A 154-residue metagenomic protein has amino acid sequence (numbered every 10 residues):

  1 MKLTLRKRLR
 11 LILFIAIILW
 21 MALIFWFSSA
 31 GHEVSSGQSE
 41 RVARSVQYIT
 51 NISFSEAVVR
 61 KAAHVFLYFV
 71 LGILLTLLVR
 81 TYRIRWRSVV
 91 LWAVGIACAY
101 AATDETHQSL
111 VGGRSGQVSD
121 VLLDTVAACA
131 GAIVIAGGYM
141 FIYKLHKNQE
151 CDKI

Functional and structural regions predicted by a protein language model:
M1-L5, H146-I154: Membrane-interfacial, low-structure loops and terminal tails that flank and connect transmembrane helices in multi-pass
K2-I73: "…centered on the first transmembrane helix and the immediately adjacent amphipathic helix/loop
K7-L11, I84-V94, Q117-V118: Membrane-helix interface segments
I12-W26, G95-A99, T103, V126 (+2 more regions): Lipid-exposed faces of alpha-helical membrane segments in multi-pass integral membrane proteins
Q47-N51, F141-C151: Membrane-proximal cytoplasmic C-terminal regulatory module of class A 7TM GPCRs
V65-T81, A128-I142: Membrane-interfacial alpha-helical segments at the cytosolic side of multi-pass membrane proteins
A102-T125: Interfacial helix-loop-helix junctions of multi-pass membrane proteins
